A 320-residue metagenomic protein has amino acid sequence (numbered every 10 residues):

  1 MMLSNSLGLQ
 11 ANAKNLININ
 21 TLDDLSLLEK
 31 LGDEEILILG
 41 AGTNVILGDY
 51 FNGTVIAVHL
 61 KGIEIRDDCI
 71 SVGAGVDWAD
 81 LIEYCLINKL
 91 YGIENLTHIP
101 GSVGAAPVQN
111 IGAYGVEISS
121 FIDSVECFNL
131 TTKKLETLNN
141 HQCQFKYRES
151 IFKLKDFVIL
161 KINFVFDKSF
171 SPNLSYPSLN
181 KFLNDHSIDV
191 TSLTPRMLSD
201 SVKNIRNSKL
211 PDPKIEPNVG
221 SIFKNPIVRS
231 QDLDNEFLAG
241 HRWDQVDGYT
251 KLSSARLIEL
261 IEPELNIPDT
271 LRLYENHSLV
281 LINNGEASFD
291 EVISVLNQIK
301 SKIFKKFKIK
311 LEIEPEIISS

Functional and structural regions predicted by a protein language model:
M1-T132: Anion-binding (especially nucleotide phosphate/pyrophosphate-binding) glycine-rich loop and adjoining beta-alpha core
M2-L9, L135-D290, K306-S320: Phosphate/pyrophosphate- and phosphate-bearing ligand-binding catalytic cores of soluble enzymes
L27-G32, S175-N180, E236, V295-I299: Short amphipathic alpha-helices in soluble, non-transmembrane regions that often serve as interface/regulatory elements
D33-I36, K300-F307: A common structural junction motif
L90, F289-V292: Beta-rich strand-turn-strand
